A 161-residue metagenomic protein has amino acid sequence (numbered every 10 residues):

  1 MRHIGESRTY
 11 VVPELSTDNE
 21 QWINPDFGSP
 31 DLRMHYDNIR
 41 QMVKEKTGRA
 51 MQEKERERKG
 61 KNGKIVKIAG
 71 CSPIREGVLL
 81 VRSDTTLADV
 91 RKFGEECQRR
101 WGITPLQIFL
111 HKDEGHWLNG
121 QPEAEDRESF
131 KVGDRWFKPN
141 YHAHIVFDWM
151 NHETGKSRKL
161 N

Functional and structural regions predicted by a protein language model:
M1-N161: N-terminal nicking endonuclease/strand-transfer module with a His-rich metal-binding environment and a catalytic Tyr
